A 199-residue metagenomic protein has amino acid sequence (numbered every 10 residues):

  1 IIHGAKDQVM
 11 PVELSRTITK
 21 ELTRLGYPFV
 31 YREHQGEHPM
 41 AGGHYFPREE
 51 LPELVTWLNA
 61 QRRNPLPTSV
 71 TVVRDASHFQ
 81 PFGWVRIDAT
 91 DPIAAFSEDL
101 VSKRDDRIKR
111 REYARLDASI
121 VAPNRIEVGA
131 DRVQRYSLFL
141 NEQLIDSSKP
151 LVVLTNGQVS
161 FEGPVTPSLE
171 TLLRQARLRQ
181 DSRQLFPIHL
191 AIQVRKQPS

Functional and structural regions predicted by a protein language model:
I1-H3, D7: Short beta-strand/loop motif that positions the catalytic acidic residue of the alpha/beta-hydrolase fold
V9-L14: Conserved alpha/beta-hydrolase "acid-adjacent" motif
I18, L22-T23: Hydrophobic alpha-helical packing residues
R24-F29, H34-S199: Alpha/beta-hydrolase-fold serine-hydrolase catalytic core, especially in secreted/extracellular enzymes
